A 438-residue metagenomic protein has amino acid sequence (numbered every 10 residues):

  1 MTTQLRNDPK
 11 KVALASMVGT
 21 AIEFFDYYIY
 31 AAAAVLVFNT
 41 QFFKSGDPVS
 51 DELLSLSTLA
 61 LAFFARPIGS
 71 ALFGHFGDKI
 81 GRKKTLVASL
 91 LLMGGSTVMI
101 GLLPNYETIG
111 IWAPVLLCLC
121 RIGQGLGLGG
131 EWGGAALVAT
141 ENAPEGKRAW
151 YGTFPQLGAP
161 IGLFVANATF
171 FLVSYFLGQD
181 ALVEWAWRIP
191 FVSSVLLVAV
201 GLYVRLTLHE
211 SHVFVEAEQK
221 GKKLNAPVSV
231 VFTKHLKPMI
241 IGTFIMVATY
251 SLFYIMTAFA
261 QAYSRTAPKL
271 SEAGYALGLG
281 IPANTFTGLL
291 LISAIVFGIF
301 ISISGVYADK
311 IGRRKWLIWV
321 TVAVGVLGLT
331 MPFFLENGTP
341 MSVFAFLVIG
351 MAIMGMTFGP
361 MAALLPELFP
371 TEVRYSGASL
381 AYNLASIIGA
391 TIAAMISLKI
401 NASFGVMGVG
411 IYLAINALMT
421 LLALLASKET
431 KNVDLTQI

Functional and structural regions predicted by a protein language model:
A31-A32, H235-V296, G389-A393: Extracytoplasmic gate region of multi-pass secondary transporters
A34-R66: Extracellular/periplasmic helix-loop-helix junction of adjacent transmembrane segments in MFS-like secondary
S70-R82, I301-R313: Helix-to-loop junctions at the C-terminal end of transmembrane segments in multipass secondary transporters
K79-L91, K310-T321: Cytoplasmic membrane-interface "Motif A"-like loop-to-helix N-cap segments of 12-TM Major Facilitator Superfamily
L91-I109, V322-N337: C-terminal ends and interior cores of transmembrane alpha-helices in multi-pass membrane transporters/permeases
W150-S174, Y382-A393: Glycine-rich segments within core transmembrane alpha-helices of 12-TM secondary carriers
G201-L208, A414-I438: Multi-pass alpha-helical transporter architecture, strongest for 12-TM Major Facilitator/SLC carriers used
E372-N401: A late C-terminal transmembrane helix in Major Facilitator Superfamily
